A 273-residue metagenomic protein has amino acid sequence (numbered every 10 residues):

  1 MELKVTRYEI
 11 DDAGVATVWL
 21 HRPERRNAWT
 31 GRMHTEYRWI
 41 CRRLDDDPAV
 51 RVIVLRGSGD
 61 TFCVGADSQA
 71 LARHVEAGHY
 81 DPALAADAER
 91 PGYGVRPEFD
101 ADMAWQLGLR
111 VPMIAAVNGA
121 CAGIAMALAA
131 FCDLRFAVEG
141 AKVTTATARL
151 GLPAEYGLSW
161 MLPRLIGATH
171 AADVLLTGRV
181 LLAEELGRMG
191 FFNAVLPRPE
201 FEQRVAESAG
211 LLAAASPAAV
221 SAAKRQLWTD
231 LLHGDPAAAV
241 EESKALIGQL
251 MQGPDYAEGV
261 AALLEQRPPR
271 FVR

Functional and structural regions predicted by a protein language model:
M1-A13, F62, H74, G178-E184 (+3 more regions): C-terminal alpha-helix plus adjacent terminal tail
M1-D60, A72-H74: Conserved CoA-thioester-binding segment of acyl-CoA-metabolizing enzymes
V18, R22, Y37, L55 (+6 more regions): Terminal peptide-recognition signature
G31-R32, A66, A127, G157: Generic recognition of short, well-ordered alpha-helical segments
H34, R38, R42, S68-N118 (+1 more regions): An acidic, glycine-rich surface segment that forms the CoA-thioester-binding/catalytic face of crotonase-fold enzymes
G57-S58, D67, E139, A146: A secondary-structure boundary/capping signal
D60-V64, A70, A122-G123: Short, active-site-adjacent cap segments at secondary-structure transitions
A104-V220, G253-P254, E258-A261, R267: Crotonase-fold acyl-CoA enzyme core
